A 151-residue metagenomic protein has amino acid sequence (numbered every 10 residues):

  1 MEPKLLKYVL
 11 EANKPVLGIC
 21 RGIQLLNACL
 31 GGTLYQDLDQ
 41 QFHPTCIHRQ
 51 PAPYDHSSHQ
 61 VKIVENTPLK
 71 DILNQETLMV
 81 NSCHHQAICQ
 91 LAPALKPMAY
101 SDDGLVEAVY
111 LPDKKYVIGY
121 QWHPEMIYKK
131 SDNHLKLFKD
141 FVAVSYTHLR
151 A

Functional and structural regions predicted by a protein language model:
M1-P53, H59, P68: Cysteine-nucleophile active-site neighborhood
C20, H84, H123: Active-site glycine-centered loops adjacent to acidic/histidine catalytic or metal-binding residues that shape
E65-D113: Catalytic beta-strand/loop cores that center a nucleophilic Ser/Cys/Thr and support acyl-enzyme chemistry
V106-Y128, K136-L137: A glycine-centered loop/beta-turn motif at secondary-structure junctions
D140-V144: C-terminal alpha-helix
T147-A151: Conserved small/polar residues in nucleotide/adenosyl-binding loops
